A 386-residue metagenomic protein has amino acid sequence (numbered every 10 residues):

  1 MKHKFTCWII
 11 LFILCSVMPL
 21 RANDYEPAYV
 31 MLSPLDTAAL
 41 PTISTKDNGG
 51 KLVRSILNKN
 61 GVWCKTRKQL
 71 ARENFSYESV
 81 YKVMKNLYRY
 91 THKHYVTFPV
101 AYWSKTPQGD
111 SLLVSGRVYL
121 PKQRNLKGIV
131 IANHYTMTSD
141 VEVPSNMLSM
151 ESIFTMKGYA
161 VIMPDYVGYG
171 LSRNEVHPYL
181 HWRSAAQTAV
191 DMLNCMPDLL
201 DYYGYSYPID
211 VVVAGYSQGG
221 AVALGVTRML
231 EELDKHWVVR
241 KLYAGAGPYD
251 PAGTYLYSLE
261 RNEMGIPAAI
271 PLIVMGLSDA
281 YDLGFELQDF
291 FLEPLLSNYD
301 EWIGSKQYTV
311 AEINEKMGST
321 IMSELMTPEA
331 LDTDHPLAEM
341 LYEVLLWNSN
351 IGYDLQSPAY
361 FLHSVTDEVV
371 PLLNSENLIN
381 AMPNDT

Functional and structural regions predicted by a protein language model:
N23-N125: Catalytic-loop region of hydrolases
S33-D36, G245-G352: Accessory cap/linker subdomain of secreted extracellular hydrolases
P107-S115, Y119-K157: Short, surface-exposed "cap/lid" segments of acyl-processing enzymes
L120-Q123, N194-A214, D234-W237: Gly/Ser-rich "nucleophile elbow"/oxyanion-hole loop immediately N-terminal to the catalytic nucleophile in hydrolases
Y179-D201: Alpha/beta-hydrolase active-site loop
V226, S357-A359, P371-A381: Short alpha-helix in the alpha/beta-hydrolase fold that links the catalytic acid
P251, V365-P371: Acidic catalytic loop of the alpha/beta-hydrolase fold
L355, Y360-D367: Short beta-strand/loop motif that positions the catalytic acidic residue of the alpha/beta-hydrolase fold
